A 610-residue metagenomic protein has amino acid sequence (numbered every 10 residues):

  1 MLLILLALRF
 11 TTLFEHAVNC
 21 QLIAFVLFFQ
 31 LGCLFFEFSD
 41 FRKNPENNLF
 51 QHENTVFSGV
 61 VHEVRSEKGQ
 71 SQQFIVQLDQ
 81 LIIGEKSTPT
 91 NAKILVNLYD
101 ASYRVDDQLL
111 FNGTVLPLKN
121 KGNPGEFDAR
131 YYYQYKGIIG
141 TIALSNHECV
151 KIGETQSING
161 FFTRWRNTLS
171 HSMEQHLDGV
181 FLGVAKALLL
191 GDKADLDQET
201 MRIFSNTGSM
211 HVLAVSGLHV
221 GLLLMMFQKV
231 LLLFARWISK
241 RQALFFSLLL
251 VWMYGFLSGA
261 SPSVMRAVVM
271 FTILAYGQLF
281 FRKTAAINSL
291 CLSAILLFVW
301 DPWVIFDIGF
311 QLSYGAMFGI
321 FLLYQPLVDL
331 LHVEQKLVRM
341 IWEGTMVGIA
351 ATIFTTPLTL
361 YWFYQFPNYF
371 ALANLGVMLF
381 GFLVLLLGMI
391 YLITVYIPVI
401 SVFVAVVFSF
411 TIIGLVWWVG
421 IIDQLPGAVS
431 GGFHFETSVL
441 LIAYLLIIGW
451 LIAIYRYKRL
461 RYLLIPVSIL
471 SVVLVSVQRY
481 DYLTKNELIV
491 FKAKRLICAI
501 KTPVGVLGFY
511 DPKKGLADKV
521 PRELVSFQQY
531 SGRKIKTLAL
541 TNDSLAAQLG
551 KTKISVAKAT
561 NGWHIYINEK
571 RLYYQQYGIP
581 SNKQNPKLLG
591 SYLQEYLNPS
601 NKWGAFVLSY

Functional and structural regions predicted by a protein language model:
M1-L3, N374-L375: Loop-to-helix transition at the N-terminal end of transmembrane alpha-helices
L3-A24, I142, L196-F370, F435-Y482: Hydrophobic alpha-helical transmembrane segments in multi-pass membrane proteins
E15, Q30-H211, A559-S609: Membrane-interface helix/helix-cap signal primarily in integral membrane proteins
G59, G113, L188, S216 (+6 more regions): Divalent metal-coordination and catalytic microenvironments
D100, Q108-T114, I138, K336 (+1 more regions): Non-globular, low-confidence helical/coil segments that flank catalytic cores
T155-R164, L189-L196, L257-V264, I287-A294 (+3 more regions): Hydrophobic alpha-helical transmembrane segments
R166, S170, A185, S205 (+5 more regions): Hydrophobic face of alpha-helices
F318-A428: Alpha-helical transmembrane segments of multi-pass integral membrane proteins
